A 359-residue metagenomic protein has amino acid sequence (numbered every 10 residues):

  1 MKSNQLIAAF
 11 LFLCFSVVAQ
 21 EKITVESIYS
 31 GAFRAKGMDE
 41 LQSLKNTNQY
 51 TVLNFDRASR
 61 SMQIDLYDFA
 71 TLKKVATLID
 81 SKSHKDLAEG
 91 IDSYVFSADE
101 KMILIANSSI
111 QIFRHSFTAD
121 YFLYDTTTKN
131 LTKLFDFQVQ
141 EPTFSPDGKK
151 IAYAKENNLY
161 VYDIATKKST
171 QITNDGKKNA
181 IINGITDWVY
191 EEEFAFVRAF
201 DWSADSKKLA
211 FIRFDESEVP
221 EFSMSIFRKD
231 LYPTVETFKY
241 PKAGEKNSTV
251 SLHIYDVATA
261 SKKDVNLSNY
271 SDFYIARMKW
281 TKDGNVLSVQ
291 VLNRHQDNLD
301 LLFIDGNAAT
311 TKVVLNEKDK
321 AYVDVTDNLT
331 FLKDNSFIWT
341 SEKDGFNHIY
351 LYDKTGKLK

Functional and structural regions predicted by a protein language model:
M1-I23: Bacterial Sec-dependent N-terminal signal peptides
A19-K359: Beta-propeller folds
